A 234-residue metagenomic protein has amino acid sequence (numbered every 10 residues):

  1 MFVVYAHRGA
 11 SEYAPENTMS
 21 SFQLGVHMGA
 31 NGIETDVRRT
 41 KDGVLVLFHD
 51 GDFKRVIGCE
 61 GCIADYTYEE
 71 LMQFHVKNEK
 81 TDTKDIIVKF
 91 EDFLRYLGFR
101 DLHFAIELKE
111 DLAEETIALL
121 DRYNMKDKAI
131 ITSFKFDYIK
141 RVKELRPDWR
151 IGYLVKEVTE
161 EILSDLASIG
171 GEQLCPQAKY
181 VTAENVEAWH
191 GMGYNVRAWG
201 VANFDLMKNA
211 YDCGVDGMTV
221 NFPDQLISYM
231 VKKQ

Functional and structural regions predicted by a protein language model:
M1-Q234: Phosphate-group recognition and catalysis centered on beta-loop-alpha active-site segments
